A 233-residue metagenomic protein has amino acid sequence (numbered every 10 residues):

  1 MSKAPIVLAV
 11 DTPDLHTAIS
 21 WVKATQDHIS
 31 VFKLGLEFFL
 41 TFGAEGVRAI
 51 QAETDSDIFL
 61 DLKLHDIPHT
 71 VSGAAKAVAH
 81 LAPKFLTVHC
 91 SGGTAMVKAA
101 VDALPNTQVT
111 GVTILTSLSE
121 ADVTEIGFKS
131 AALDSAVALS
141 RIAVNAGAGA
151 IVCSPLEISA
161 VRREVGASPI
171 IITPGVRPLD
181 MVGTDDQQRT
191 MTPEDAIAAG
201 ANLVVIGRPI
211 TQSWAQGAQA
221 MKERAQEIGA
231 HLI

Functional and structural regions predicted by a protein language model:
M1-A24, H28: N-terminal glycine-rich anion-binding loop in soluble enzyme alpha/beta folds
S2-K3, D66-A150, S154-S159, E164-I172 (+1 more regions): Conserved anion-binding
L8, F32, K63, L86 (+3 more regions): Conserved, mostly hydrophobic/aromatic
W21, L60, H69-V78, S159 (+2 more regions): Catalytic cores of alpha/beta
A24-T25, I50-Q51, V78, A100 (+4 more regions): Generic structural signal for hydrophobic
D27, E53, L81, A146 (+1 more regions): Structural motif
K33-F85: Metabolite-binding pocket within alpha/beta catalytic cores that recognizes anionic/polar moieties
V97-A103, I210-I233: C-terminal helical cap(s) of enzyme catalytic domains, especially alpha/beta-barrels
